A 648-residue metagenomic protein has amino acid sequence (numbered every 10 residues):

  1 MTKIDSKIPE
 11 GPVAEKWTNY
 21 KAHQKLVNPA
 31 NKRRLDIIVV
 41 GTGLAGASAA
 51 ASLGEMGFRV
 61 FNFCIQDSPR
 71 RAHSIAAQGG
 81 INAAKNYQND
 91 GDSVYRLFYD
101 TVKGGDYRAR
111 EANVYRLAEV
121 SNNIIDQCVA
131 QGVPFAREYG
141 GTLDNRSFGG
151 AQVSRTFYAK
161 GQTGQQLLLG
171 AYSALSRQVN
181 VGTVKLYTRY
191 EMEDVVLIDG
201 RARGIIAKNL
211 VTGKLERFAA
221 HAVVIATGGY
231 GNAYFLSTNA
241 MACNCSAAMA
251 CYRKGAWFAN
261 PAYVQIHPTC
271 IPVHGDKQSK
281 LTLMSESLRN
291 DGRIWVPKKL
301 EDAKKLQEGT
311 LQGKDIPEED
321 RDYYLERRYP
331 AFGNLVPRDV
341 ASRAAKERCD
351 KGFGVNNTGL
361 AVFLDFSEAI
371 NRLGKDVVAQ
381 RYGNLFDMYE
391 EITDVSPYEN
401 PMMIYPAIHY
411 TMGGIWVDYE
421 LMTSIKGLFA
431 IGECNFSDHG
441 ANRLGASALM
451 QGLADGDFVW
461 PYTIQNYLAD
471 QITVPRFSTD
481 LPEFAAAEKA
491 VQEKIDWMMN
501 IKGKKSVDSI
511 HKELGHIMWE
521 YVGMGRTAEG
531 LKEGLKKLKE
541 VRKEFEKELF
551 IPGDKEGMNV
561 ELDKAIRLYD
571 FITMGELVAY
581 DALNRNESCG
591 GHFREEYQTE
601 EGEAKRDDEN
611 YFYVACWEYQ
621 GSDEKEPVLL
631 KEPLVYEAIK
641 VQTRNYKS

Functional and structural regions predicted by a protein language model:
Q24-V27, N31-D36, A49-S52, M56-F58 (+8 more regions): Glycine- and aromatic-enriched mobile tails/lids
R33-L35, G213-A222, S424: Core beta-strand elements of the Rossmann-like FAD/NAD(P) dinucleotide-binding domain in flavoenzyme oxidoreductases
G41-L44: Glycine-rich Rossmann-fold phosphate-binding loop(s) that bind the pyrophosphate of adenine dinucleotide cofactors
F58-C64, A259-N260: Short beta-strand "acidic-cap" motif of Rossmann-like dinucleotide-binding folds
D67-Y99, Q265-T269, D276-K280: Conserved N-terminal glycine-rich FAD pyrophosphate-binding loop of Rossmann-like flavoproteins
Q127-K214, A226, C270-L283: Conserved redox-cofactor binding core of oxidoreductases
A222-K277, L281, H439-Y462: Glycine-rich loop(s) and the adjacent beta-strand/alpha-helix scaffold that form part
A250, W257-E391, Y462-Q465: An anion/pyrophosphate-binding glycine-rich loop and adjacent beta-alpha core in soluble alpha-beta enzymes
